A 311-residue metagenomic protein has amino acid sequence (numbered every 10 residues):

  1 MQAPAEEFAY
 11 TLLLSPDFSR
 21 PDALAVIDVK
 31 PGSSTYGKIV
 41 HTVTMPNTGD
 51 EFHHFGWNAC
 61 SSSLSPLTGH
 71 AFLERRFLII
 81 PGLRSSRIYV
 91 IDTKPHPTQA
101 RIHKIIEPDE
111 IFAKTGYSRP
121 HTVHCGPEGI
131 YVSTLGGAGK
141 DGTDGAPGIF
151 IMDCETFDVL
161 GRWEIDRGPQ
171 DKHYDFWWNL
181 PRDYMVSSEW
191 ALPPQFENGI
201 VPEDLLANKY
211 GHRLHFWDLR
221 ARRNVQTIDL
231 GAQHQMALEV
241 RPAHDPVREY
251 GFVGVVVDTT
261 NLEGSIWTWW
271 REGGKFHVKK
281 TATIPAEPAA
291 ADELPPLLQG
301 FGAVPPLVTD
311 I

Functional and structural regions predicted by a protein language model:
M1-A5, E51-E74, G116-P127, F176-D183 (+4 more regions): Structural signature of eukaryotic scaffold interfaces centered on beta-propeller domains
Q2-L73, I79-E107, D141-D144, D153-T156: Beta-propeller domains
A3-P4, T11-F18, S65-R76, I80-P81 (+3 more regions): Short, conserved, GDST-rich strand-edge loop motifs in beta-rich repeat architectures
D22-V29, K94, G145-F157, E203-A221 (+1 more regions): Beta-propeller blade signature
V29, S33, V40, K140 (+6 more regions): Conserved small-residue
K38-A59, H103-G116, R162-D171, N224-L238 (+1 more regions): Surface-exposed loop and turn segments in beta-propeller and other repeat-based domains that flank or scaffold
D92-L180: Asp-box/WD-like beta-propeller blade repeats and closely related beta-sheet repeat scaffolds
V186, N208-G254: Long, internal scaffold/assembly segments composed of regular secondary structure
